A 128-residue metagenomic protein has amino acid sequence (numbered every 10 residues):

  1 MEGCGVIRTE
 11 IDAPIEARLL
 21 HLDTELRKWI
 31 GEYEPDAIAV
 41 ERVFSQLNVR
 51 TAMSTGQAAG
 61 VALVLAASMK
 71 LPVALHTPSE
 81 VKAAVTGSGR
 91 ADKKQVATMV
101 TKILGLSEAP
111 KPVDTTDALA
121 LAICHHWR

Functional and structural regions predicted by a protein language model:
M1-R128: Phosphate- and other anionic-substrate recognition elements at nucleic-acid/protein interfaces
